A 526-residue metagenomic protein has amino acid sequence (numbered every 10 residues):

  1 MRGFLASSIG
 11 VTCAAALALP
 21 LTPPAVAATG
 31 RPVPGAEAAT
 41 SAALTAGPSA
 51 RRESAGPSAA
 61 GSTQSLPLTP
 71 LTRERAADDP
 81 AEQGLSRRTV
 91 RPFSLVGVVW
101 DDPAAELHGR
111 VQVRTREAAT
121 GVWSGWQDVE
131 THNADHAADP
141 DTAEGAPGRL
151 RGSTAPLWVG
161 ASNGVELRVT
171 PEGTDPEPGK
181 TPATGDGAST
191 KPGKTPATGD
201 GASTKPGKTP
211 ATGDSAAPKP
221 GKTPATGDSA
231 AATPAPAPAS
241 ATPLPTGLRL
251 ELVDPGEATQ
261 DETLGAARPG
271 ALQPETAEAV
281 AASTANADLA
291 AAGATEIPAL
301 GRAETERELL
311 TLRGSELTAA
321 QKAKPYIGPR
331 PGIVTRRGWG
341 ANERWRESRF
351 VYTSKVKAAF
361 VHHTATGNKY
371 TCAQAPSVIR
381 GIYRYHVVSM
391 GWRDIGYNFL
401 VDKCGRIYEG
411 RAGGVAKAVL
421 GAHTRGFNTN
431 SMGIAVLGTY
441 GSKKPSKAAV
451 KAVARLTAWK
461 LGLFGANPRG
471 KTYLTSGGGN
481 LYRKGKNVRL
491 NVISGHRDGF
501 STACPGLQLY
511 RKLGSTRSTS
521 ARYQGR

Functional and structural regions predicted by a protein language model:
R2-L5, I9, C13, L21 (+7 more regions): Basic/polar, cationic surfaces and motifs that engage anionic cell-wall and phosphate/carboxylate ligands
R2-V11, L17-G97, D101-A105: Solvent-exposed, flexible loop/coil segments flanking beta-strands in beta-rich domains
A28-G30, E37-T45, G61-P67, P80 (+4 more regions): Beta-sandwich interaction modules
V96-V98, S162-T170, V361, V492-D498: Hydrophobic/aromatic beta-strand segments within beta-rich folds
D102-H108, T174-E177, P238: Extended, low-complexity, turn-rich repeat/linker tracts enriched in Gly/Pro/Ser/Thr and Asp/Glu that occur
K180-T226: Long, intrinsically disordered low-complexity tandem-repeat segments
W345, S354-S389: Active-site acidic/histidine clusters and adjacent loop/turn architecture that either coordinate catalytic ions
